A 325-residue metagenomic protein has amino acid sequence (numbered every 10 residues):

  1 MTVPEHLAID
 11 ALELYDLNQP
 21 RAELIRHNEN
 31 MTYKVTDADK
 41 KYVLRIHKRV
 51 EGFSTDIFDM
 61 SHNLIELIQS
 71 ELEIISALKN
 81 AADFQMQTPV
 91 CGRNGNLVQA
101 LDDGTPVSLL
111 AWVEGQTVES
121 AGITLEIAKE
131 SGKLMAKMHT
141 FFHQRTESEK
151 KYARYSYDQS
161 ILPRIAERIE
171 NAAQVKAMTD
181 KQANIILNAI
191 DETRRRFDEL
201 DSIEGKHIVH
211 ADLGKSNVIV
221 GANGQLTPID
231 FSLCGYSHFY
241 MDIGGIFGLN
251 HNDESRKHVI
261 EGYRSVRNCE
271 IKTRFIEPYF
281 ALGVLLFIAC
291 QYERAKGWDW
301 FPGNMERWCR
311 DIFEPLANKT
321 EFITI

Functional and structural regions predicted by a protein language model:
M1-R21: Juxta-kinase regulatory segment immediately upstream of eukaryotic protein kinase catalytic domains
Y15-T36: ATP-binding glycine-rich phosphate-binding loop
N30-D39, V43-L44, P89, R194-M241: Active-site acidic catalytic loop and adjacent metal/ATP-binding pocket of ATP-dependent phosphoryl transfer enzymes
H47-D103, E126-K129: A conserved alpha-helical element in kinase catalytic cores
K48-G52, V107-A121, E167-Q174, L285-G303: A glycine-centered beta->alpha junction motif in the catalytic cores of kinase/phosphotransferase enzymes
R93, S120-D180: A cross-family kinase active-site recognition segment
F239-N268, G283-D299: Active-site activation/catalytic loop segments of kinase-like enzymes and analogous catalytic loops in related
C290-I325: ATP/Mg2+ or Mg2+-diphosphate-binding catalytic cores that bind nucleotide phosphates or diphosphates via glycine-rich
